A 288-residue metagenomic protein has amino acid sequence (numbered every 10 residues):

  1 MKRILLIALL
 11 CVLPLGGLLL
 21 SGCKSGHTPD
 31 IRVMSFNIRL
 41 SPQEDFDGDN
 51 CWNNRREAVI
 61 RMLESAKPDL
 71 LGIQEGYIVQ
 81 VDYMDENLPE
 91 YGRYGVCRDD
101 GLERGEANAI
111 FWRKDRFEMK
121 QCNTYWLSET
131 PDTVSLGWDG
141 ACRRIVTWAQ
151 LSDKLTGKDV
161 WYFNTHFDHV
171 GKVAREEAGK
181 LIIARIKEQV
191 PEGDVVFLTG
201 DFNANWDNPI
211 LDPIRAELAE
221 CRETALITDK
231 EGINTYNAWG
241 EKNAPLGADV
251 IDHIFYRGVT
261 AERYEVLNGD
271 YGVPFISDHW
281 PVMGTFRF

Functional and structural regions predicted by a protein language model:
M1-P29: Bacterial Sec-dependent N-terminal signal peptides
L19-N87, D100-G105, K180, F288: N-terminal, active-site-proximal structural segment of metallo-dependent hydrolase catalytic domains
I31, D69-L70, V160, V195-F197 (+2 more regions): Short, Asp-centered acidic motifs that coordinate Mg2+ and/or phosphate in catalytic or ligand-binding sites
S35-E57, L127-A141, D168-G171, W239 (+1 more regions): Acidic/histidine-rich helix-loop elements that form or flank divalent-metal/phosphate-binding sites at the catalytic
F36-I38, T165-F167, D201-F202, W280: Active-site metal-binding loops of divalent metal-dependent hydrolases
L70, Q74-D159, F163, V266-L267: Structured beta-strand-rich core segments of catalytic domains in phosphoester-bond hydrolases
V173, E177, A184-V196, N203-F288: Metal-dependent phosphoester-hydrolase catalytic domains
